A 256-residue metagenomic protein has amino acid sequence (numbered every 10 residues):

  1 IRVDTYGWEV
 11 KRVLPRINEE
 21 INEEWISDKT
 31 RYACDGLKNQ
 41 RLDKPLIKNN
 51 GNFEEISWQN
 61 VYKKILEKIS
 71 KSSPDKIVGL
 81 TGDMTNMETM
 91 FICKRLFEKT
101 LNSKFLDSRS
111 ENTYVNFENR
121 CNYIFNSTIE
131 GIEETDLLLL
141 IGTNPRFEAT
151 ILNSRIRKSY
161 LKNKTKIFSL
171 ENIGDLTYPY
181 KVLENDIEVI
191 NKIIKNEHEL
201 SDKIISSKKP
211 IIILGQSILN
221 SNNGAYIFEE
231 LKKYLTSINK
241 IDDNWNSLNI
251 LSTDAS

Functional and structural regions predicted by a protein language model:
I1-S256: Catalytic alpha/large subunits of respiratory electron-transfer oxidoreductases, centered on bis-MGD molybdoenzymes
